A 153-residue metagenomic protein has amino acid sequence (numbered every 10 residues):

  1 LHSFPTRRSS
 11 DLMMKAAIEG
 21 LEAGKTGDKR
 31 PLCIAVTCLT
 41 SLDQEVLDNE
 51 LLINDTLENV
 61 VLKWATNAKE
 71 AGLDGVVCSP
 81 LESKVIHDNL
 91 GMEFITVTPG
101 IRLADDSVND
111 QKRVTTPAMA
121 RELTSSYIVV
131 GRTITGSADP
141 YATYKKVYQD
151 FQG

Functional and structural regions predicted by a protein language model:
H2-S9: Short, small-residue-biased leader/transition segments that mark boundaries at the very start of proteins
S10-A35, E45-V46, I53, A65 (+1 more regions): Non-catalytic structural scaffold of enzyme domains
M14, A65, S83, P117-A118: Generic hydrophobic/aromatic pocket-lining and core-packing "Φ" positions
M14-G20, R121, I134-G153: C-terminal helical cap(s) of enzyme catalytic domains, especially alpha/beta-barrels
L32-V61, V85-Y127, D139: Active-site-adjacent loop and "lid" segments of alpha/beta metabolic enzymes
N59-I86: Internal active-site segments that recognize and position negatively charged phosphoryl groups and nucleotide moieties
A68, I86, A120, G131 (+1 more regions): Conserved, mostly hydrophobic/aromatic
V77, I128-V129: Conserved beta-strand positions in the central sheet of alpha/beta enzyme cores
